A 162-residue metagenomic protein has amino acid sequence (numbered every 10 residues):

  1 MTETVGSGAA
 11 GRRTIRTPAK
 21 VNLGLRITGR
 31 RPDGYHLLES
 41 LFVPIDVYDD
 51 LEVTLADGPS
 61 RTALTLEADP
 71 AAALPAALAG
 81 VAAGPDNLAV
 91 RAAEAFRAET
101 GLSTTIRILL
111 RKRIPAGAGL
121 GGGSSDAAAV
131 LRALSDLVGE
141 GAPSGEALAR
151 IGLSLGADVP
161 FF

Functional and structural regions predicted by a protein language model:
T2-A118, D136-G141, G145: ATP-binding N-lobe of GHMP and related small-molecule kinases
K20, D126, D158: Acidic active-site catalytic centers that drive phospho-/nucleotidyl reactions and related ester hydrolyses
G34, S124, G156-A157: Catalytic nucleophile serine of serine hydrolases, specifically the conserved "nucleophile elbow" pentapeptide
P85-L88, D126, F162: Catalytic-loop motifs flanking and including active-site residues across diverse enzymes
A95, A133, R150-S154: Generic structural signal for isolated residues within well-ordered alpha-helices
G117-L120, R132, L155-F162: Phosphate-binding/catalytic loop of phosphoryl-transfer enzymes
S124-V138: Short, small-residue alpha-helix embedded
G141-F162: Alpha/beta catalytic cores of group-transfer enzymes, especially the acyltransferase/condensing modules of polyketide
